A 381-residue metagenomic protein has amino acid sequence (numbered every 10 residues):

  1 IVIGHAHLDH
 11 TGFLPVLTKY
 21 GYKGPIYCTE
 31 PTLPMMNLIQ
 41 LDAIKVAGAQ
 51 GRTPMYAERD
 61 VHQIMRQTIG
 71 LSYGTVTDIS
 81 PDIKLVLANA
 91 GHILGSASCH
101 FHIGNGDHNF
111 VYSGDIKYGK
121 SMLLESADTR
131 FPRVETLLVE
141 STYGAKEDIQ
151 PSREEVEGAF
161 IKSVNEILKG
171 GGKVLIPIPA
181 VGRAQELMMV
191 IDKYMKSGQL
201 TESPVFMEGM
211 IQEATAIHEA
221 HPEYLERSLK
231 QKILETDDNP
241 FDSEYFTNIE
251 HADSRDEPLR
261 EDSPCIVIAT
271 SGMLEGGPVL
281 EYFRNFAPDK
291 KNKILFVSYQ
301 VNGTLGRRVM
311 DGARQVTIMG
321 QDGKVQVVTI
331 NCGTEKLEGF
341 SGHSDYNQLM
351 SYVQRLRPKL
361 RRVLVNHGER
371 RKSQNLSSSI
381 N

Functional and structural regions predicted by a protein language model:
I1-V2, H7-T11, V16-E186, V190-Q199 (+1 more regions): His/Asp/Glu-rich metal-coordinating catalytic cores of metallo-dependent phosphodiesterases/hydrolases acting on
P31, I93, G114-I116, S141-T142 (+6 more regions): Active-site metal-binding loops of divalent metal-dependent hydrolases
F101-G104, A127-R130, V190-K196, P222-Y224 (+3 more regions): Short, solvent-exposed amphipathic alpha-helical segments in soluble enzyme and RNA/protein-processing domains
F160-L305: Hard-cation-handling environments
V279, L349, V363: Hydrophobic, well-ordered secondary-structure elements that form the walls of internal hydrophobic environments
P288-I330: Redox- and metal-dependent alpha/beta enzyme cores, enriched for Fe-S-associated oxidoreductases and cofactor-handling
I318-V353: Generic long, charged, amphipathic alpha-helical segments
Y352-I380: C-terminal structured "cap/appendage" subdomains that terminate the fold
